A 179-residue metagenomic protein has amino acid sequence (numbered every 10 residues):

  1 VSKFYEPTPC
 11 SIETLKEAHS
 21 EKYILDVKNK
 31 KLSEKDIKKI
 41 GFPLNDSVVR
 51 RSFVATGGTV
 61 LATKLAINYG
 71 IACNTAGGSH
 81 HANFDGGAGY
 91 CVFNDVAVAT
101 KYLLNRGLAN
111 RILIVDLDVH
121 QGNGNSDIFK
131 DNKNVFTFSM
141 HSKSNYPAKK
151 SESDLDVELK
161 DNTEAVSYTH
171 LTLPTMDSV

Functional and structural regions predicted by a protein language model:
V1-L171: HDAC/HDAC-like amidohydrolase catalytic core signature
H170-V179: Single conserved hydrophobic/aromatic residue that forms the stacking wall/gate of nucleotide- or nucleobase-binding
